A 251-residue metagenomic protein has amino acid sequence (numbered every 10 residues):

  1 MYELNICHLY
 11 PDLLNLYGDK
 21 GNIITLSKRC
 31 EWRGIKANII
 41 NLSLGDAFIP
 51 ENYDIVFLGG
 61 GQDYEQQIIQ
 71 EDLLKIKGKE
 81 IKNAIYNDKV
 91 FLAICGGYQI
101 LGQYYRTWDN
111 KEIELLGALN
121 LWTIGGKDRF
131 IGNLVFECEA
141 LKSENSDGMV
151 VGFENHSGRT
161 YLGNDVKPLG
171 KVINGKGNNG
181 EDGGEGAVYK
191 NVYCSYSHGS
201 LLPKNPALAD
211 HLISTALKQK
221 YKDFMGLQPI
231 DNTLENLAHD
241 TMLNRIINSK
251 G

Functional and structural regions predicted by a protein language model:
M1-N83, P203-G251: N-terminal beta1-alpha1 cap of cysteine-dependent amidohydrolase-like domains
Y2-L4, S143-V150, V188-Y193: Beta-strand-turn-beta hairpins that frame and shape the catalytic cleft of phosphate-ester-processing enzymes
C7, V150-H156, Y193-S197: Active-site-proximal beta-strand elements of phosphoester/diester hydrolases
Y10-D12, S157-R159, G199-L201: Glycine-rich beta-alpha junction loops
I55-G59, L92, Y196: Structural motif
D63-A140: Cysteine-nucleophile active-site neighborhood
D109-E185: Pocket-forming structural segment of enzyme catalytic cores
N179-T215: A glycine-centered loop/beta-turn motif at secondary-structure junctions
